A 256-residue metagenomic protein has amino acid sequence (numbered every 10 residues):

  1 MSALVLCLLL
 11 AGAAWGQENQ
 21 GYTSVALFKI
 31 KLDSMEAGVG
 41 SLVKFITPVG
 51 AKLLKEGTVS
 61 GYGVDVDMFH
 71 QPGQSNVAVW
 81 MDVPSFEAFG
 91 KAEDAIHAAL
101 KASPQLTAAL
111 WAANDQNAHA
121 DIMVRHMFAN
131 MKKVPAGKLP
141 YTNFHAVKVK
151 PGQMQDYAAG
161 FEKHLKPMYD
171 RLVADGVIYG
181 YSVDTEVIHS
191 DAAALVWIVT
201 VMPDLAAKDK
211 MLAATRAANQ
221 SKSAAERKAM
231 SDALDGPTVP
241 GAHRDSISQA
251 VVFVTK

Functional and structural regions predicted by a protein language model:
S2-A11: Bacterial N-terminal signal peptides
W15-A102, L110-K256: Short S/T/G/P-rich N-terminal loop/turn motif that feeds into the first structured element of a domain
